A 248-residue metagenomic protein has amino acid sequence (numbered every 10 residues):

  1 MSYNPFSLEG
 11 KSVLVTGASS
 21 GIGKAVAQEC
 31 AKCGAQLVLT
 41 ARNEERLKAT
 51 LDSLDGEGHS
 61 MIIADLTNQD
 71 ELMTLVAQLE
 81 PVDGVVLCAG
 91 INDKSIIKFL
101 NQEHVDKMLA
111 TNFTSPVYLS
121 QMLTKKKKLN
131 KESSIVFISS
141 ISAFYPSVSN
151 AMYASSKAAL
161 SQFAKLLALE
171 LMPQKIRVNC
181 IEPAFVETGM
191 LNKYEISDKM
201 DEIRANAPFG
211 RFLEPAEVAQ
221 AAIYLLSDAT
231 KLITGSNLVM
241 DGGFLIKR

Functional and structural regions predicted by a protein language model:
S2-N4, I223, T234-R248: Short C-terminal tail/terminal secondary-structure segment of NAD(P)H-dependent dehydrogenase/reductase domains
S19-S20: Conserved glycine-rich cofactor-binding loop
I96-I97, N101-L109, L191, I203: Substrate-binding pocket helix/loop in short-chain dehydrogenase/reductase
K98, Y145-A151, P173, G210 (+1 more regions): Active-site loop immediately N-terminal to the catalytic Tyr-X3-Lys motif of short-chain dehydrogenase/reductase
S120, S156, A164: Active-site helix of classical SDR
K125, L169-P173, K231: Alpha-helical segment proximal to the catalytic Tyr-Lys
S140: Residue(s) in the substrate-gating loop at a strand-loop-helix junction that position the organic substrate next
